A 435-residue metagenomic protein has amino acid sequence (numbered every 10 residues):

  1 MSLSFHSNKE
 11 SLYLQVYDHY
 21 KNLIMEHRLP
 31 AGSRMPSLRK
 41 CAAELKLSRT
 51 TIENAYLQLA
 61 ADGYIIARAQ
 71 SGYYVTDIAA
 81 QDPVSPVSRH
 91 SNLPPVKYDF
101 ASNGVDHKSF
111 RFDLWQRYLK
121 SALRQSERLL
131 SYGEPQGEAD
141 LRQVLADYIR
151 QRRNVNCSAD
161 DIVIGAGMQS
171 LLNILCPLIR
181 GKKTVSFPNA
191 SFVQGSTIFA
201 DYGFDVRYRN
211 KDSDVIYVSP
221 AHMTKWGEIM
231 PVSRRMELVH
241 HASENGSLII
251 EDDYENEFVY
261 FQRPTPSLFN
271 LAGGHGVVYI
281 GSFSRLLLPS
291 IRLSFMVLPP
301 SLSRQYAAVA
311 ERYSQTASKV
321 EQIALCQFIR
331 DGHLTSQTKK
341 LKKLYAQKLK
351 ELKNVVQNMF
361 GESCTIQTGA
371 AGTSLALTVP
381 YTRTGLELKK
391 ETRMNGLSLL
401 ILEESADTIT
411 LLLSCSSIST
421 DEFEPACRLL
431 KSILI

Functional and structural regions predicted by a protein language model:
M1-S121, E127-L130, L302, A307 (+8 more regions): N-terminal basic, amphipathic alpha-helical segments
R28-G32, Q151-N156, S336, V356-I366: Surface-exposed helix-capping loop/turn segments at secondary-structure junctions
Q70, A272-Q305: Active-site PLP attachment segment
V105, P220-M223, R285, I418: Short glycine-rich anion-binding loops that position phosphate/pyrophosphate groups of nucleotides and phosphorylated
A122, R128-G246, I250, N256-F258 (+2 more regions): Conserved core of the PLP fold type I
P266-S267, L325, V356: Catalytic cores of nucleotide-enabled group-transfer and carboxylate-activating enzymes in metabolic and assembly-line
